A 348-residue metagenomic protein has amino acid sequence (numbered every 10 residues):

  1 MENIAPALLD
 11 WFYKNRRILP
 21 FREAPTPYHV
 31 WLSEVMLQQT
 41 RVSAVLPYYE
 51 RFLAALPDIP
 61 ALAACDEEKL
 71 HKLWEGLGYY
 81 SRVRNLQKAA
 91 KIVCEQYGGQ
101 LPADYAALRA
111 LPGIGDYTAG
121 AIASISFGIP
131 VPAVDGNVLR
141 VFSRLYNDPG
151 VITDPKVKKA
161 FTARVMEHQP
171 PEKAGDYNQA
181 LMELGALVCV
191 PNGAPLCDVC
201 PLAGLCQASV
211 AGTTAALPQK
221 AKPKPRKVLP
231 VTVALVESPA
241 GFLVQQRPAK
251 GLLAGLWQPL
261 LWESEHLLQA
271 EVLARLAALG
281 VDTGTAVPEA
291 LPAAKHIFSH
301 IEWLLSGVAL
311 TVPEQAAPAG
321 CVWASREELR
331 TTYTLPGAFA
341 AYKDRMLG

Functional and structural regions predicted by a protein language model:
M1-R17, E23, A186-G348: Intrinsically disordered, low-complexity, charged terminal extensions of DNA damage-control enzymes
A5-D198, L202-A211, D282: Catalytic cores of DNA base-excision repair glycosylases
